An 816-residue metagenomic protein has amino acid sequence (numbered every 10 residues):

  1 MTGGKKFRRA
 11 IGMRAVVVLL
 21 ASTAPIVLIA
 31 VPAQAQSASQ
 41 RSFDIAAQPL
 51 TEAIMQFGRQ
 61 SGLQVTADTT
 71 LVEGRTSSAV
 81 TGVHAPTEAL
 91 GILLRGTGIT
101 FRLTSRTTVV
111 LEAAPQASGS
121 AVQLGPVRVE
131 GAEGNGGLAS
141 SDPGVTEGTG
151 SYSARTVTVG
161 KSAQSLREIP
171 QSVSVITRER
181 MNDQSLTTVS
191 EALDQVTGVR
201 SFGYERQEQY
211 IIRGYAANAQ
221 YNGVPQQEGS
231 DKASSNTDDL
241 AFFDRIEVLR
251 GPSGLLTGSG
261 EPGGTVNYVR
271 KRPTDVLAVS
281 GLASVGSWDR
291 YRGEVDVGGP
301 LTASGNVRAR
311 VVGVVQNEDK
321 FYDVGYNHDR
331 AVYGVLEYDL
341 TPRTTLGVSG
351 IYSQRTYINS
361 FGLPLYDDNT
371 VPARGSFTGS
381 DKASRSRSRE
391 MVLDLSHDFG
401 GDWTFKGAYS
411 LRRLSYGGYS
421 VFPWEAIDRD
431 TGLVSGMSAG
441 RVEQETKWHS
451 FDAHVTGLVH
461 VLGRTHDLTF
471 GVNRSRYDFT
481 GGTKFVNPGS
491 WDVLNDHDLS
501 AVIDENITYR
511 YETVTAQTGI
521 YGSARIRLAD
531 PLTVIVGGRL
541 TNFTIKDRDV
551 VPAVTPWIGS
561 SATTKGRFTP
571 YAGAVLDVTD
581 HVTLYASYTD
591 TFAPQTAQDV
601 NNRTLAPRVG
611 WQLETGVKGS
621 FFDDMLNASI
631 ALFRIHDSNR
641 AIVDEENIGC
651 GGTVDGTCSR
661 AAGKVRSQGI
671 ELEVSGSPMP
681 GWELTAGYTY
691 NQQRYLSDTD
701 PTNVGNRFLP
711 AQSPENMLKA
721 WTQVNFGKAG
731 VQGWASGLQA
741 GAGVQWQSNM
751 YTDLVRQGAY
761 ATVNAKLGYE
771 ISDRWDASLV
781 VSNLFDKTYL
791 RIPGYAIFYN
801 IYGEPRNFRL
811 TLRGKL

Functional and structural regions predicted by a protein language model:
R59, Q64, A79, G125-L277 (+1 more regions): Acidic, small-polar-rich N-terminal luminal/periplasmic segments of exported/outer-membrane proteins
F242-D244, L255-G334, L340-T344, R389 (+1 more regions): Outer-membrane beta-barrel translocator/receptor signature
P273-L277, T302-V307, R343, G400-D402 (+7 more regions): Short loop/turn motifs that connect adjacent beta-strands in outer-membrane beta-barrel proteins
Q316-K320, Y333-D398, L411-T446, G489-T513 (+3 more regions): Acidic/polar loop-and-plug regions of large Gram-negative outer-membrane beta-barrel proteins
E337-T341, I351, T446, T465-D467 (+3 more regions): Structural signature of Gram-negative outer-membrane beta-barrels, strongest in the C-terminal barrel of TonB-dependent
S396-S410, L414-F422, L584, R608-S677 (+3 more regions): Membrane-embedded beta-barrel scaffold of Gram-negative outer-membrane proteins
H636, Q745-Y751, G768-L816: C-terminal beta-signal and adjacent terminal beta-strands/loops of Gram-negative outer-membrane beta-barrel proteins
R660-T752: Gram-negative outer-membrane beta-barrel transporters
